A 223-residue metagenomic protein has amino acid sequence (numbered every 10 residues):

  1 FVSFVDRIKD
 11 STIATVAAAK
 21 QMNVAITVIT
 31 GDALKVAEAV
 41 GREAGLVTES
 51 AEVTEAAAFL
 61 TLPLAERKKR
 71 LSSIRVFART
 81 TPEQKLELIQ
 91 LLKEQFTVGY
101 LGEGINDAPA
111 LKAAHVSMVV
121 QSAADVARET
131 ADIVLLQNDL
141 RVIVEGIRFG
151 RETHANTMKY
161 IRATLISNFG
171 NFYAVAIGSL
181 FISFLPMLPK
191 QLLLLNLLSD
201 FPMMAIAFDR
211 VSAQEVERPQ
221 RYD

Functional and structural regions predicted by a protein language model:
F1-E38, L62-A65: Signature of the cytosolic headpiece of P-type E1-E2 ATPases
A44, T48-G99, G104, A114 (+1 more regions): Membrane-embedded transport module
L111: Cytosolic ligand/metal-binding cores
